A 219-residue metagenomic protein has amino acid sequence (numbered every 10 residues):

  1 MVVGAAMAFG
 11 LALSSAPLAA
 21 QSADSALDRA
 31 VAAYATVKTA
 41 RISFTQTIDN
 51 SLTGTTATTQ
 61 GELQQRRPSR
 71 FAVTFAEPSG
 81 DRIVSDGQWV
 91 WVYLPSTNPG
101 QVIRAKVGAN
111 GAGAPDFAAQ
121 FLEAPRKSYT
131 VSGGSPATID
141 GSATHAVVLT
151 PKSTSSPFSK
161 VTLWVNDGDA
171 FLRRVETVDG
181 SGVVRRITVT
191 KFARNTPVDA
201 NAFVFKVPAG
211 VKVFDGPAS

Functional and structural regions predicted by a protein language model:
V3-S15: Bacterial N-terminal signal peptides
A12-T56, R66, R70, V207-S219: N-terminal leader/targeting segments and the immediate start of mature chains
V37-T39, T58-Q60, R66-P68, P78 (+6 more regions): Extracytoplasmic
F44, F71-T74, V90-Y93, L149 (+1 more regions): Short hydrophobic/aromatic-rich beta-strand segments that constitute the beta-sheet cores of beta-sandwich/beta-barrel
G54, T74-P78, S155: PEST-like low-complexity, intrinsically disordered acidic/proline/serine-rich tracts that flank trafficking/processing
Q60-A114, R185-T188: An acidic-aromatic
Q101-I103, F117, K127-P217: Gly/Pro-enriched, hydrophobic low-complexity segments that function as extracytoplasmic propeptides/linkers
